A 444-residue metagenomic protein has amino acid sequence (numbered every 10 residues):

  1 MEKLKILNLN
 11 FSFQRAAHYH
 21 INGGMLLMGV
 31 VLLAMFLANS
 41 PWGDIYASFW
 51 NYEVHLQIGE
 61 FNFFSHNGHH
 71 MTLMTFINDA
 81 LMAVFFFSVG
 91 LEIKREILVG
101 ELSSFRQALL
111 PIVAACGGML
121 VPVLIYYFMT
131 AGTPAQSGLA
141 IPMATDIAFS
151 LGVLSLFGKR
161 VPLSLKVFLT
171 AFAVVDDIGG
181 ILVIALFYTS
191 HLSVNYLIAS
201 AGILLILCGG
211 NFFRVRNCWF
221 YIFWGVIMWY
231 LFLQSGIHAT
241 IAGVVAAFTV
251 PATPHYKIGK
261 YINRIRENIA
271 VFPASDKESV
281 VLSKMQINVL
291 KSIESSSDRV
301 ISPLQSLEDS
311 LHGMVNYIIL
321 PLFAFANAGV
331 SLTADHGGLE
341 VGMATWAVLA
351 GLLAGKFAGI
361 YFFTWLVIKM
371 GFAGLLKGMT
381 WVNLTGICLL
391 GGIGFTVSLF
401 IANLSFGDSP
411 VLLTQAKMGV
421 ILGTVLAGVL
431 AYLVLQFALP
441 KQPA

Functional and structural regions predicted by a protein language model:
E2-Y19, N211, N217-Y221, A239-K377 (+1 more regions): Predominantly late transmembrane helices and immediately cytosolic-facing juxtamembrane segments
N10-Q14, F87-S103, L151-P162, L205-R216 (+3 more regions): C-terminal ends of transmembrane helices
L26-N39, F85-L91, V121-V123, I203-C208 (+4 more regions): Hydrophobic core segments of alpha-helical transmembrane domains in multi-pass membrane transport and ion-translocation
L37-F49, N62-T72, S88-S104, L120-A140: Transmembrane alpha-helix boundary signature
E60-H66, H70, M74-V99, N316-D335 (+4 more regions): Hydrophobic transmembrane alpha-helices of secondary-active transporters and Na+-translocating membrane complexes
M74-F86, T133-A148, T189-G202, V348-G355: Structural signature of hydrophobic alpha-helical transmembrane segments
E96-V123, S193-G202, A334-G355, W381 (+2 more regions): Entry/N-cap segments of selected transmembrane alpha helices and their immediately preceding amphipathic helices
L154-R266: Functional cores that coordinate and move charged inorganic groups
